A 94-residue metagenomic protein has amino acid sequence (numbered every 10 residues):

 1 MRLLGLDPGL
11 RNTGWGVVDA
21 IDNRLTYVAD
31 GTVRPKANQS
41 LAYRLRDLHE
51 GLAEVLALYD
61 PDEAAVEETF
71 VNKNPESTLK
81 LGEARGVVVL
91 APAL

Functional and structural regions predicted by a protein language model:
M1-L94: Phosphate- and other anionic-substrate recognition elements at nucleic-acid/protein interfaces
